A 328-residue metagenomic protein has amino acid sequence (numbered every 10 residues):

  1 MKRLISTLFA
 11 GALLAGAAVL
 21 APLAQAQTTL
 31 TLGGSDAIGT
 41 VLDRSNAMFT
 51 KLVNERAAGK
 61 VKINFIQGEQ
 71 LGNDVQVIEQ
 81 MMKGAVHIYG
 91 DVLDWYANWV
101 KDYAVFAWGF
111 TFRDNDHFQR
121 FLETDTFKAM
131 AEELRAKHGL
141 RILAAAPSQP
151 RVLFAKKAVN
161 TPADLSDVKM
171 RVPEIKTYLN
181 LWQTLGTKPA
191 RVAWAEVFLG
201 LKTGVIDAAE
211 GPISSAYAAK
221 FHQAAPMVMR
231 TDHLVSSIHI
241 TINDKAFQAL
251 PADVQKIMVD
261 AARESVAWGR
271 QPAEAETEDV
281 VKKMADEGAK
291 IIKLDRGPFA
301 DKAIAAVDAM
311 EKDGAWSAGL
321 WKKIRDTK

Functional and structural regions predicted by a protein language model:
M1-A12, V19: Bacterial N-terminal signal peptides that target proteins for export
M1-R3, A24, L42: Compositionally biased, low-complexity segments enriched in small residues
A15-A17, R44: Short, low-complexity, intrinsically disordered N-terminal segments
V19-A26: Sec/Tat signal peptide C-region and signal peptidase I cleavage site
Q27-F118, E123-K328: N-terminal secretory/targeting leader peptides
